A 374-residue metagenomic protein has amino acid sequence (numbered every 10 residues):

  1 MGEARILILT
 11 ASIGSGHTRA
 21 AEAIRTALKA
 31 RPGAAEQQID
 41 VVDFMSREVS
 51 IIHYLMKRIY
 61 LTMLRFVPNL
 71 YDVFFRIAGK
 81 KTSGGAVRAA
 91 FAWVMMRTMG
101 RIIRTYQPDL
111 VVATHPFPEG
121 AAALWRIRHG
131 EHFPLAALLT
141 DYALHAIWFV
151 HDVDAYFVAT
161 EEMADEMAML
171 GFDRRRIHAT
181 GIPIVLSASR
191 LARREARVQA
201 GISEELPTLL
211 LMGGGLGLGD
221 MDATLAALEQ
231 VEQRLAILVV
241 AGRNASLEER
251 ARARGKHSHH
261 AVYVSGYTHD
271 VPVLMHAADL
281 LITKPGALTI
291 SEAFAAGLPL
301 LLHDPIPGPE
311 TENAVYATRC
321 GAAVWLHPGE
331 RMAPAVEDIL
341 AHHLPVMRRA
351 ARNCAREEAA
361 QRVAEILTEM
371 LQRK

Functional and structural regions predicted by a protein language model:
M1-G242, S246-K374: Nucleotide-activated sugar donor-binding and catalytic core shared by glycosyltransferases and related lipid-linked
